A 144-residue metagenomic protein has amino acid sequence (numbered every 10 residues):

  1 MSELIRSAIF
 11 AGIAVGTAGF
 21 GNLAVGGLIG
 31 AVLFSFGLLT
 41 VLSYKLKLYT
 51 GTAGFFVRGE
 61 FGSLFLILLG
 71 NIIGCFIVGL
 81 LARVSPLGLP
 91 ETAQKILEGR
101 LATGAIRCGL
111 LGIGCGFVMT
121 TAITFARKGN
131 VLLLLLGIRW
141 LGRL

Functional and structural regions predicted by a protein language model:
M1-L144: Alpha-helical transmembrane segments and their helix-helix packing motifs
